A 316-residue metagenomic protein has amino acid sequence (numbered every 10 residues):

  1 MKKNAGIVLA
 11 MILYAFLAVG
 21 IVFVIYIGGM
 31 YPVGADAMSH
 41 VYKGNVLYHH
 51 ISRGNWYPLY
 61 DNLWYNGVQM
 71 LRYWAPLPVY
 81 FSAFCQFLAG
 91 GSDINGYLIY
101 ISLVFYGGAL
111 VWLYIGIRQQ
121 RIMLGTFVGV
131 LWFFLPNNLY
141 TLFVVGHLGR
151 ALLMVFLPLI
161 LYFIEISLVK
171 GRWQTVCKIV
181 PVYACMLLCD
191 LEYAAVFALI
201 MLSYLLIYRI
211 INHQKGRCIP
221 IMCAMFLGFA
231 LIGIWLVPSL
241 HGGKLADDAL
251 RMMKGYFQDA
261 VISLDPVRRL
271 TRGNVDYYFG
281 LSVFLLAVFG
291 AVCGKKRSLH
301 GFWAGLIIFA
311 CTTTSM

Functional and structural regions predicted by a protein language model:
M1-M316: Membrane-embedded transmembrane-helix bundle of lipid-linked glycan/lipid transferases
